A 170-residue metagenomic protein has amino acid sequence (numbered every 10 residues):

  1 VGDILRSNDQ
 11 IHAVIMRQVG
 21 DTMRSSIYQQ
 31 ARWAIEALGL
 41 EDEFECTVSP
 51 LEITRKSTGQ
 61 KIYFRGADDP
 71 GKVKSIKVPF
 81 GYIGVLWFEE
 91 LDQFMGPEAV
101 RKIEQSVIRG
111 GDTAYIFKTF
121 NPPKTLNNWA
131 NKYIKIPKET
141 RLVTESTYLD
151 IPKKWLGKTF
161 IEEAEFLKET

Functional and structural regions predicted by a protein language model:
V1-T170: Phosphate/NTP-binding elements of NTP-utilizing enzymes
